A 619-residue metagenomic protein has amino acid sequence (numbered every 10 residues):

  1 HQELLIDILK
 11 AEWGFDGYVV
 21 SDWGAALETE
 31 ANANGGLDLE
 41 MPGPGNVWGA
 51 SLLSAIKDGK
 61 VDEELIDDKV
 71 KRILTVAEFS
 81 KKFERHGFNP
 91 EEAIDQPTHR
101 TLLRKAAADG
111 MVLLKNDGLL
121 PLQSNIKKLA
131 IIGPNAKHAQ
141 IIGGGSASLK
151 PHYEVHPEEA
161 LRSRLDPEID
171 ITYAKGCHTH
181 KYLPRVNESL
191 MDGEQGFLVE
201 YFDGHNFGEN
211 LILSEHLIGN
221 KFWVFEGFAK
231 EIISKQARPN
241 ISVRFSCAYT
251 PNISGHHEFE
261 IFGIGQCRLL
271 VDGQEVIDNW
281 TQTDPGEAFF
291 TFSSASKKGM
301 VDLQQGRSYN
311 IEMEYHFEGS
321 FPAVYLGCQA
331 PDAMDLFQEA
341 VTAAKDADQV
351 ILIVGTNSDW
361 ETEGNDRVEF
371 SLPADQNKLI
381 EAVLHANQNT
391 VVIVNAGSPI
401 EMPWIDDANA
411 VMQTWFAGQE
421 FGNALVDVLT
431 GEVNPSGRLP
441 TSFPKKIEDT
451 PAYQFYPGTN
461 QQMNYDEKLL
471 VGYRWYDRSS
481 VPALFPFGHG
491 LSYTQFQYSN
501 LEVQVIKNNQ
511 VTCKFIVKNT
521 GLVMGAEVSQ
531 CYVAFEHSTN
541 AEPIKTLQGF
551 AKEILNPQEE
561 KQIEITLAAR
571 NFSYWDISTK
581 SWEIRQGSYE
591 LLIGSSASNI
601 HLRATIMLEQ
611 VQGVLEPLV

Functional and structural regions predicted by a protein language model:
Q2-E3: N-terminal active-site wall of soluble small-molecule enzyme domains
I6-D7, E12-G14, V20-T29, V47-G49 (+2 more regions): C-terminal non-catalytic regions of proteins with extracellular/luminal or membrane-system context
D16-Y18, D38-L39: Structural preference for beta-strand elements that scaffold enzyme active sites
L27, A33-M41: Mobile "lid/hinge" segments at catalytic clefts and subdomain interfaces of large enzymes
G36, G49-E84: Long, well-ordered, tryptophan-enriched scaffold segments
P44: Short secondary-structure boundary segments
E64, E78-D109, E314, G319: Helix-enriched interaction subdomains in cytosolic or periplasmic regions, typified by TIR/SEFIR signaling/NADase cores
L65-K69, E84-E91, L122-S124, S442: Short coil/turn segments at secondary-structure boundaries
